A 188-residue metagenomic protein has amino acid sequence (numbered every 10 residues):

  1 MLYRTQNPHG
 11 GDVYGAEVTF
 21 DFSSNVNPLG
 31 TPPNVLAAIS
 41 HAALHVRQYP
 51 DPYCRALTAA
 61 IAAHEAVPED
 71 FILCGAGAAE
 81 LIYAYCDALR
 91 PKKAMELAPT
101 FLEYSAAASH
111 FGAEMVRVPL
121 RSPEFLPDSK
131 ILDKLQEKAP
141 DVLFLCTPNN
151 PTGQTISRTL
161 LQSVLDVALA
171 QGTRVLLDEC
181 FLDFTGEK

Functional and structural regions predicted by a protein language model:
M1-Q48, A60, A139, T173: N-terminal "arm"/small-domain region of PLP-dependent enzymes with the aminotransferase-like
F22, Y49, G75, V118: Hydrophobic residues at beta-strand termini and immediately following loops that shape nucleotide-binding pockets
G30-P32, I82-Y83, Y104-S105, T152-G153 (+1 more regions): Glycine/Thr-rich phosphate-binding loops of Rossmann-like dinucleotide-binding domains
C54-K93: Phosphate-binding glycine-rich loop
I61, A108, A168: Short hydrophobic alpha-helical segments of the AMP-binding
V67, A113, T173: Short glycine/serine/threonine/alanine-rich loop segments
D87-L145: PLP-dependent aminotransferase-like
S122-E187: Active-site phosphate-binding strand-loop segment of PLP-dependent enzymes
